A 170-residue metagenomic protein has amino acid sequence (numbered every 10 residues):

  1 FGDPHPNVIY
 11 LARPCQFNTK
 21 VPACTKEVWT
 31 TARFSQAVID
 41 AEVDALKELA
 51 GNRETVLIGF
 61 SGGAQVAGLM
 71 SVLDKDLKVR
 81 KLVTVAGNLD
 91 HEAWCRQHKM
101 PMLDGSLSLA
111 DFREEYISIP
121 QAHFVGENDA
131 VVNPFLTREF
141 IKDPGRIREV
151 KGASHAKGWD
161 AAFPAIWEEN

Functional and structural regions predicted by a protein language model:
F1-A32: Active-site machinery of serine-nucleophile hydrolases
P22-A50: Alpha/beta-hydrolase active-site loop
I58-A67: Gly/Ala-rich beta-loop-alpha elbow adjacent to hydrolase catalytic centers
L69-L73: Active-site signature of alpha/beta-hydrolase-fold catalytic machinery across serine- and Asp/Cys-nucleophile hydrolases
L77-D90: A conserved short beta-strand
G87-K157: The feature captures the conserved acid-bearing segment of alpha/beta-hydrolase catalytic domains
A161-N170: Catalytic active-site module of serine/aspartate enzymes centered on a nucleophile-bearing elbow/loop
